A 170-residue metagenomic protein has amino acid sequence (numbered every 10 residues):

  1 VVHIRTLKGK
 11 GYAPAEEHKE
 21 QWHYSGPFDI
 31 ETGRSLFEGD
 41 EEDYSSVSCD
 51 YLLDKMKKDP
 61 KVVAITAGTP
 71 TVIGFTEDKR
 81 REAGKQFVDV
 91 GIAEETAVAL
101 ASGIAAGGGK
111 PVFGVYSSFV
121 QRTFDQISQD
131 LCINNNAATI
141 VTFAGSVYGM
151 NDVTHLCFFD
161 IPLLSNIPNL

Functional and structural regions predicted by a protein language model:
H3-L170: Thiamine diphosphate
